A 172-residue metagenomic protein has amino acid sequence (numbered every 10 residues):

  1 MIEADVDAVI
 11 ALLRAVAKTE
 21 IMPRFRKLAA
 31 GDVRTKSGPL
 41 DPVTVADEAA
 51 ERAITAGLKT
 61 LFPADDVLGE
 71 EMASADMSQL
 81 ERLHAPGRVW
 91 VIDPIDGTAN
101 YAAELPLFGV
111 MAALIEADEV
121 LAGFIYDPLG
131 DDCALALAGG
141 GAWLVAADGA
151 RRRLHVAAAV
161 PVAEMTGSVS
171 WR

Functional and structural regions predicted by a protein language model:
M1-I95: N-terminal subdomain of lithium-sensitive/metallo-dependent phosphomonoesterases centered on the IMPase/IPPase/PAP
R24, N100, V145: Residues that scaffold the ATP/ADP-binding catalytic core of kinase and kinase-like folds
A30, T35, V45, Y101-A103 (+3 more regions): Generic structural "secondary-structure junction" signal
T60, P106-G109, G140: Residues in and immediately flanking transmembrane alpha helices
L68, V91, G109, L135 (+1 more regions): Conserved beta-strand segments that form the floor/walls of ligand-binding pockets within enzyme and binding domains
D76-M77, A99-A102, C133: Conserved protein kinase catalytic core
A85-P128: Glycine-rich active-site/cofactor-binding loop and its immediate structural neighborhood
A112-R172: Acidic beta-strand-loop-alpha-helix segment within the catalytic core of divalent metal-dependent phosphate-processing
